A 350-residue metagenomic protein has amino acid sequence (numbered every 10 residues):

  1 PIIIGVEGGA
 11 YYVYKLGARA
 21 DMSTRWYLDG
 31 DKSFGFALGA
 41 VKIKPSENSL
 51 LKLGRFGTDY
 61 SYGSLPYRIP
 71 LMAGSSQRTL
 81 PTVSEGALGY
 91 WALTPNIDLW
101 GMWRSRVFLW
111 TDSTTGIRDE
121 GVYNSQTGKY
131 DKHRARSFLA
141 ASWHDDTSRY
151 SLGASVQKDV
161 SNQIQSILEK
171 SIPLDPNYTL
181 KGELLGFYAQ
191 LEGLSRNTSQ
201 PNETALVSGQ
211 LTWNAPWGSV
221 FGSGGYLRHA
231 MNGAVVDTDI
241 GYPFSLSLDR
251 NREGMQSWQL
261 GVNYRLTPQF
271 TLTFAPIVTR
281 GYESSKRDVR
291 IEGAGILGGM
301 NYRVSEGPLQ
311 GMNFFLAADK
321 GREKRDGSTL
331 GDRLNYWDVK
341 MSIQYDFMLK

Functional and structural regions predicted by a protein language model:
I2-G116, S142-D146, G222: Outer membrane beta-barrel
I2-I4, E47-K52, Y60, N96-W100 (+8 more regions): Repeated loop/turn-to-beta-strand initiation elements of outer-membrane beta-barrel proteins
G8-Y14, R55-Y60, W103-V107, D145 (+9 more regions): Transmembrane beta-strands of outer-membrane beta-barrel pores
Y14-R19, Y60-L65, W100, F108-T114 (+5 more regions): Outer-membrane beta-barrel proteins
S23-Y27, L71-S75, I117-G128, L194-T198 (+3 more regions): Extracellular loop and loop/strand-boundary signature of outer-membrane beta-barrel proteins
K32-A37, P81-E85, H133-S137, V160-I164 (+4 more regions): Residues that define the transmembrane beta-barrel architecture of outer-membrane proteins
W100, H144-R149, S166-S284: Detector for outer-membrane/organellar transmembrane beta-barrel domains, recognizing the amphipathic beta-strand
L139, G298-V304, N335-K350: Outer-membrane beta-barrel "beta-signal"
